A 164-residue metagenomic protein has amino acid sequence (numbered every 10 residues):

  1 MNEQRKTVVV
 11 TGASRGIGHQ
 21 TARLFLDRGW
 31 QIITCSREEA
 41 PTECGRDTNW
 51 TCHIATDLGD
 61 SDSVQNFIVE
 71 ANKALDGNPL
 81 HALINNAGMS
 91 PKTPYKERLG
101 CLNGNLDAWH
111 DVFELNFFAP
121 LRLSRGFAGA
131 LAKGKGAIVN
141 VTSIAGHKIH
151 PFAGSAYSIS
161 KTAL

Functional and structural regions predicted by a protein language model:
R5-K6, G77-H81, L131-I144: Active-site loop of short-chain dehydrogenase/reductase
S14-R15: Conserved glycine-rich cofactor-binding loop
R28-E43: Conserved glycine-rich Rossmann-like NAD(P)H-binding loop of the short-chain dehydrogenase/reductase
A55-I68, L106: The beta1-alpha1 cofactor-binding region of Rossmann-like NAD(H)/NADP(H)-dependent oxidoreductases
S90, L102-N105, A137-A163: Catalytic loop of short-chain dehydrogenase/reductase
P94-H110: Substrate-binding pocket helix/loop in short-chain dehydrogenase/reductase
S124-R125: A short, exposed helix-loop element centered on a Lys and neighboring polar residues
